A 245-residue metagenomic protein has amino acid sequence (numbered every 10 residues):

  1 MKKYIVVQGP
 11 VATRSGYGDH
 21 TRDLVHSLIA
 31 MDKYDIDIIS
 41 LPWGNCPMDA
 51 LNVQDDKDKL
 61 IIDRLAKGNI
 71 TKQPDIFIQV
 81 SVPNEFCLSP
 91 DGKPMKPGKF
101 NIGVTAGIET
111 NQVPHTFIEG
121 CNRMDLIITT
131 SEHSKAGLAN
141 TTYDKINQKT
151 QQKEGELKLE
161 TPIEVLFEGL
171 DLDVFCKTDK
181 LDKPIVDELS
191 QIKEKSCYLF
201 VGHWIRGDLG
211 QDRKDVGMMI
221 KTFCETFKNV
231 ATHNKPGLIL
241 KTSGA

Functional and structural regions predicted by a protein language model:
M1-I76, A231, G237: N-terminal pre-catalytic "stem/leader" segment of glycosyltransferase-like enzymes
V6-Q8, N45-G137: Extended catalytic core of nucleotide-activated donor transferases of GT-like folds
V7-P10, I39, V80, V104 (+2 more regions): Short hydrophobic segments within beta-strands
R14-S15, I36-D37, G44-D49, E85-S89 (+5 more regions): Short catalytic/ligand-binding loop motif for oxyanion handling, primarily in non-cytosolic enzymes, centered on
H20-R22, H26-S27, L172-A245: Conserved catalytic-core segment of nucleotide-activated headgroup transferases in glycan assembly
D37-L41, D125-T130, G237-S243: Short internal beta-strands
T71-K72, K96-P97, Q152-T161, Q191-E194 (+1 more regions): Short helix-terminating capping/connector loops at secondary-structure junctions
L126-D187: Donor nucleotide-sugar binding/catalytic pocket of nucleotide-sugar-dependent glycosyltransferases
